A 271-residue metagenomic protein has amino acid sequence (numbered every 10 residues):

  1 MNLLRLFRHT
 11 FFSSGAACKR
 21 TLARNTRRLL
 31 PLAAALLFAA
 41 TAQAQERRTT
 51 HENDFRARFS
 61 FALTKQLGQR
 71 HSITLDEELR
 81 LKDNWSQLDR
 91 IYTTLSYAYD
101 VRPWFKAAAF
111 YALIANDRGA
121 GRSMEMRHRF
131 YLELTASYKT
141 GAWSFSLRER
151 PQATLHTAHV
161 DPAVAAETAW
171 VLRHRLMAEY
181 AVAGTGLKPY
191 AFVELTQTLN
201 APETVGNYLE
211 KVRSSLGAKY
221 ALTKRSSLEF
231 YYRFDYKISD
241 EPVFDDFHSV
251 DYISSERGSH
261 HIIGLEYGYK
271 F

Functional and structural regions predicted by a protein language model:
R28-A39: Bacterial N-terminal signal peptides
Q45-T49, H71-W85, K106-G119, E149-L155 (+1 more regions): Transmembrane beta-strand segments that form the barrel wall of outer-membrane beta-barrel proteins
R48-A57, L81-R90, A120-R122, A201-Y208 (+1 more regions): Solvent-exposed loop/turn segments connecting transmembrane beta-strands in outer-membrane beta-barrel proteins
F61, L95, L132-L134, H174-L176 (+2 more regions): Membrane-embedded beta-strands of outer-membrane beta-barrel proteins, especially the hydrophobic/small aromatic
Q69-L75, W104-A109, G141-F145, G184-K188 (+1 more regions): Repeated loop/turn-to-beta-strand initiation elements of outer-membrane beta-barrel proteins
Q87-T140: Hydrophobic/aromatic-rich structural module bridging two neighboring secondary-structure elements via a short loop
Y131-S137, R257-F271: Outer-membrane beta-barrel "beta-signal"
R150-S249, K270-F271: Outer-membrane beta-barrel transmembrane domain signature
